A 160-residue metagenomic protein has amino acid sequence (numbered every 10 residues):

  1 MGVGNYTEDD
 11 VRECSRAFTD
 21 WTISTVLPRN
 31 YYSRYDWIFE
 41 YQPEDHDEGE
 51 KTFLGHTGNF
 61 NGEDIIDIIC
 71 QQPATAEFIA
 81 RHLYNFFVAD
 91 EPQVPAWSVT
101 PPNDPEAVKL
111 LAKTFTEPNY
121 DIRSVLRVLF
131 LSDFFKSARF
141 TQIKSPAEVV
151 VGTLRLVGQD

Functional and structural regions predicted by a protein language model:
M1-D160: His/Asp/Glu-rich metal/cofactor-coordinating catalytic motifs and the adjacent surface-exposed loops that frame enzyme
